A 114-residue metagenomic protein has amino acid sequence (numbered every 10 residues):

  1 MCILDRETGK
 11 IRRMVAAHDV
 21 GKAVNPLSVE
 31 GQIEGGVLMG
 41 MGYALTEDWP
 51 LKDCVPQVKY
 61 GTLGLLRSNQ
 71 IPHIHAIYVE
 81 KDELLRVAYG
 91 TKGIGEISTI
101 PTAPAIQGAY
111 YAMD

Functional and structural regions predicted by a protein language model:
L4-D114: C-terminal catalytic domains of large/alpha subunits in multi-subunit enzymes
